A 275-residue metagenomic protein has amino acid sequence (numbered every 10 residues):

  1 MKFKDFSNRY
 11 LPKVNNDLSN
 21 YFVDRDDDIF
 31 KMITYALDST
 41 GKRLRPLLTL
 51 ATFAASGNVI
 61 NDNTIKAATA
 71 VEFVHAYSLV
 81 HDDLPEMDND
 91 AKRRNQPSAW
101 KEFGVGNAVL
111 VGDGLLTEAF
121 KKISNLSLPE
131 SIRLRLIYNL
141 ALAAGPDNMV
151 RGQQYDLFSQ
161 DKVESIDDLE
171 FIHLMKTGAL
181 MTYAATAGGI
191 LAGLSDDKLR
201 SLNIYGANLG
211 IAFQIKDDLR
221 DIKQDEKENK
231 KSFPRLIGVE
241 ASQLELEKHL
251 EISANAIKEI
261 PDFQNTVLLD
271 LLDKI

Functional and structural regions predicted by a protein language model:
M1-S19: N-terminal amphipathic/basic leader segments beginning at the initiator methionine
F22-D218, I222-D273: Mg2+-dependent prenyl diphosphate-binding active-site environment of isoprenoid biosynthetic enzymes
